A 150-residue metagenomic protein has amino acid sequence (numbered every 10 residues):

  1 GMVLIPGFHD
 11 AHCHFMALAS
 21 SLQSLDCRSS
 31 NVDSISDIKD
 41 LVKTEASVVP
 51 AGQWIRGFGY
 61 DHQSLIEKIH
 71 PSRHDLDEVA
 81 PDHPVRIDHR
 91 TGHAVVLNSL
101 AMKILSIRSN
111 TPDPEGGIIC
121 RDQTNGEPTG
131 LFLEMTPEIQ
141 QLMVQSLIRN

Functional and structural regions predicted by a protein language model:
G1-N150: Divalent metal-binding segments
